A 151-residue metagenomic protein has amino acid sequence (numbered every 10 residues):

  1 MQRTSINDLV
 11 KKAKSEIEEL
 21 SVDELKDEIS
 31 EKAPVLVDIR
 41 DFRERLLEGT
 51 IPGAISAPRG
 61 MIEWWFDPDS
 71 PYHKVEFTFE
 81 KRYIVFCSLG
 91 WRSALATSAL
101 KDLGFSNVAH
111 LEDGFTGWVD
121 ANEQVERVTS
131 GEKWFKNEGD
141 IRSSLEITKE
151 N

Functional and structural regions predicted by a protein language model:
M1-P34, F42-R82, W91-N151: Rhodanese-like catalytic fold shared by cysteine-dependent sulfurtransferases and DSP/PTP-type phosphatases
V37: Active-site flanking residues adjacent to catalytic metal/cofactor-binding acidic residues
F86: Short, surface-exposed ligand- or partner-binding patches at beta-edge/loop junctions that are enriched in aromatics
